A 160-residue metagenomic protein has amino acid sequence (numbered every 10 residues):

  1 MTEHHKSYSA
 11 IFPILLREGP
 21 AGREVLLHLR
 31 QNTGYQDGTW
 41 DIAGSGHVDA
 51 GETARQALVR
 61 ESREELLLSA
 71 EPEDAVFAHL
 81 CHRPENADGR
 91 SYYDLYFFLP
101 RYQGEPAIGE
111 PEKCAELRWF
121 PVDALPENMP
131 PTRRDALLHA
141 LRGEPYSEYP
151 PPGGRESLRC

Functional and structural regions predicted by a protein language model:
M1-L26, F98: Conserved N-terminal beta-strand and adjoining loop/helix that marks the start of the Nudix/MutT-like hydrolase domain
Y8, D37-A43, P72, R90-D94: Short connector loops at helix/strand junctions that flank enzyme active sites, especially segments positioning acidic
Y8, H79-P106, A140-L141: Active-site-adjacent beta-strand/loop module that shapes the phosphate/pyrophosphate-binding cleft
E18-E24, Y35-Q36, P72, A87-R90: Short, solvent-exposed loop/turn segments that connect beta-strands within catalytic domains and beta-strand-rich
G22-E64: Conserved Nudix-box catalytic region and its N-terminal flanking loop in Nudix hydrolases and closely related
S69-H79: A short coil-to-beta-strand element that immediately follows conserved catalytic motifs
A107-R142: NUDIX/MutT-family hydrolases
A136-C160: Charged phosphate-binding loop/patch that engages nucleotide di/tri-phosphates or the phosphate backbone of nucleic
